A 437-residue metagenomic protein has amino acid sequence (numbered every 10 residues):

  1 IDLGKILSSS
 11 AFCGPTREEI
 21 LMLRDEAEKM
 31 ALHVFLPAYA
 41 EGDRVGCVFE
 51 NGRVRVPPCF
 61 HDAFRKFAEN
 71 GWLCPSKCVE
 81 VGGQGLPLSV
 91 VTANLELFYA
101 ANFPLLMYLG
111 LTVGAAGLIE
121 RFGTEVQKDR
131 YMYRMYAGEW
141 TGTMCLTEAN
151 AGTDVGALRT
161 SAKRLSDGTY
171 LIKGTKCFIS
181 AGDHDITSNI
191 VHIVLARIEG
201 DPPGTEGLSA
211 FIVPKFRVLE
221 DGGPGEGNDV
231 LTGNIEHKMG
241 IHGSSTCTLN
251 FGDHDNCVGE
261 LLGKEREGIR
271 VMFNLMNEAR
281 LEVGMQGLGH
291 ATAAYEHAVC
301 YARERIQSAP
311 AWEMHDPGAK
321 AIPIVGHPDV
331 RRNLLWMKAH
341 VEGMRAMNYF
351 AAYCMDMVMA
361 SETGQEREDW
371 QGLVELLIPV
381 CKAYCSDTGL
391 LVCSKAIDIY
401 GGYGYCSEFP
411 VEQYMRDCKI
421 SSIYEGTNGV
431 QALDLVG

Functional and structural regions predicted by a protein language model:
I1-L106, V126, R130, D356 (+1 more regions): Amphipathic, small/basic residue-rich leader segments at the start of a protein or domain
D2-S8, F60-G71, V91, T169 (+4 more regions): Active-site-adjacent bridging/hinge elements
S8-I20, R44-F49, W72-E80, L95-A101 (+9 more regions): Glycine- and acidic
D43, C47, Y108-T112, G123-T160 (+3 more regions): Internal maturation/activation junctions in enzymes
R164, I241, F350, E368 (+1 more regions): Alpha-helix capping/hinge segments and adjacent helical runs
T169, K173-G227: A short core secondary-structure module
F178-S180, R217-G233, K238, S245-A279 (+1 more regions): A glycine-rich, basic-preceded beta-loop-alpha segment at the flavin cofactor/substrate interface of flavin-utilizing
R280-S361: Extended amphipathic alpha-helical segments enriched in small hydrophobics
